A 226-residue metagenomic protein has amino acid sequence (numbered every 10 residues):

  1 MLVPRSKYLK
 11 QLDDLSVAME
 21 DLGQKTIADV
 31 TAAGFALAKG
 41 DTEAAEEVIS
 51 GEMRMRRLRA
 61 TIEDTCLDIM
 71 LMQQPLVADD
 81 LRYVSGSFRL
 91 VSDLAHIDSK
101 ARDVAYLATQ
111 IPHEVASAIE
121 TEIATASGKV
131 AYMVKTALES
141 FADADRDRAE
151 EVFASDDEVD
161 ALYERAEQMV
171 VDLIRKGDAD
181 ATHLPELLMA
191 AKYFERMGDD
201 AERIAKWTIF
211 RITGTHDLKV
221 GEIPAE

Functional and structural regions predicted by a protein language model:
M1-E226: Cytosolic, long alpha-helical scaffolding segments
